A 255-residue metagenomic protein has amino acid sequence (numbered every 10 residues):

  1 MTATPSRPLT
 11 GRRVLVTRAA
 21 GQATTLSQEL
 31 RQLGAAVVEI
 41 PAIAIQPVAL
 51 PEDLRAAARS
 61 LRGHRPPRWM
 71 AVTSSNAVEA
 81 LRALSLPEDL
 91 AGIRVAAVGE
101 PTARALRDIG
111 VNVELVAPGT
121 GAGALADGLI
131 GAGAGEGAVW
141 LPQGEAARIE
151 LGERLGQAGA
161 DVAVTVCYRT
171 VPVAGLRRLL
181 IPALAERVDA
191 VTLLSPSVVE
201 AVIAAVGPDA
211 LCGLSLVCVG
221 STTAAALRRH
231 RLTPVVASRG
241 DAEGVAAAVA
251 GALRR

Functional and structural regions predicted by a protein language model:
M1-R255: Signature of uroporphyrinogen-III synthase
